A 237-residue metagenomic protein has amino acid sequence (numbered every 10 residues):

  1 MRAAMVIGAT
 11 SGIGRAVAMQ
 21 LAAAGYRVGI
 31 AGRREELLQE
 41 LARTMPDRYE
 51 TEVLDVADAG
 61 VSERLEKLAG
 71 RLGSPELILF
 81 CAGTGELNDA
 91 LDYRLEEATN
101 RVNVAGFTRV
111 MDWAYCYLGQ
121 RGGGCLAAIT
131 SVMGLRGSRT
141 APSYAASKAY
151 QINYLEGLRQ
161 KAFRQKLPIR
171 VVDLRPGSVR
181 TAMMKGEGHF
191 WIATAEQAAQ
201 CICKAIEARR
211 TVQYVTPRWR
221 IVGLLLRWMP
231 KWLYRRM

Functional and structural regions predicted by a protein language model:
T10-S11: Conserved glycine-rich cofactor-binding loop
M45-G60: Rossmann-fold cofactor-recognition segment
L79-L87: Conserved NAD(P)H cofactor-binding loop of Rossmann-fold oxidoreductase domains
N88-R101: Short alpha-helical oligomerization interface
M111, S147: Active-site helix of classical SDR
S131: Residue(s) in the substrate-gating loop at a strand-loop-helix junction that position the organic substrate next
D173, K185-R227: C-terminal helical subdomain
